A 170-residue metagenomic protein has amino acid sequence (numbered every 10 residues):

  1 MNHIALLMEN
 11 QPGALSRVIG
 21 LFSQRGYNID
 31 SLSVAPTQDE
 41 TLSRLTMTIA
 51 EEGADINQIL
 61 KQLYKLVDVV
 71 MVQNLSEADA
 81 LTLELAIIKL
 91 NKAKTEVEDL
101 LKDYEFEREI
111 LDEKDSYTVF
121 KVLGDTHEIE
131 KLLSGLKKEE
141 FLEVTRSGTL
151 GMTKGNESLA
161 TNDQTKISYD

Functional and structural regions predicted by a protein language model:
M1-L42, G53-D170: Long, contiguous binding/interaction regions
M47-I49: Amphipathic, charged alpha-helical scaffolds that flank and support histidine-based chemistry in signaling
